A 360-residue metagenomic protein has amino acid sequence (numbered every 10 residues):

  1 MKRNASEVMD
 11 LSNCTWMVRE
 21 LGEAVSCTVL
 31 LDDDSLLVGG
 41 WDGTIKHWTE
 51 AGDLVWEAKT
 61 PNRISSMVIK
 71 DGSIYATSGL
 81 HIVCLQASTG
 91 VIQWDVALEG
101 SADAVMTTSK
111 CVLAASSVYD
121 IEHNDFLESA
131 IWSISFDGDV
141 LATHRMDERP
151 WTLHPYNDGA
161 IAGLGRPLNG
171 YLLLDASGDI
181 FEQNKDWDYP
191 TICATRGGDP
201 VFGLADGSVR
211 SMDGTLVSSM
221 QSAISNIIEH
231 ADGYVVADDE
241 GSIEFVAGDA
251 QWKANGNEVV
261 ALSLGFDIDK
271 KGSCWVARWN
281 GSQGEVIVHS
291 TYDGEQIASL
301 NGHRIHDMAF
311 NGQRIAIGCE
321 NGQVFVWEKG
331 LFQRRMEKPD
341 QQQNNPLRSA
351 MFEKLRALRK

Functional and structural regions predicted by a protein language model:
M1-A24, A51-G52: A short helix->beta-strand "capping" segment at the edge of beta-propeller domains
M17-G43, K59-S65: Beta-strand-rich domains and repeat architectures in extracellular enzymes and scaffolds, especially beta-propellers
E23-C27, N62-K70, E99-S109, M146-N157 (+4 more regions): Repeated scaffold domains used in trafficking and secretory/extracellular systems, primarily beta-propellers
L36, I74, V112, A160-I161 (+4 more regions): Hydrophobic beta-strand positions that form the internal "hydrophobic ladder" of WD40/Gbeta-like beta-propeller blades
K46, V83-C84, W132, G170-L173 (+4 more regions): WD40 beta-propeller blade core
T49-D53, Q86-G90, S135-G138, D175-G178 (+4 more regions): Short loop/turn segments that connect beta-strands within beta-propeller blades
T77, I121-E128, G165-N169, W279-G284: Short, solvent-exposed loop/turn segments at conserved positions within beta-propeller repeat blades
N301-K360: Blade-level signature of beta-propeller repeat domains, shared across WD40, Kelch, NHL, RCC1 and BNR/Asp-box propellers
